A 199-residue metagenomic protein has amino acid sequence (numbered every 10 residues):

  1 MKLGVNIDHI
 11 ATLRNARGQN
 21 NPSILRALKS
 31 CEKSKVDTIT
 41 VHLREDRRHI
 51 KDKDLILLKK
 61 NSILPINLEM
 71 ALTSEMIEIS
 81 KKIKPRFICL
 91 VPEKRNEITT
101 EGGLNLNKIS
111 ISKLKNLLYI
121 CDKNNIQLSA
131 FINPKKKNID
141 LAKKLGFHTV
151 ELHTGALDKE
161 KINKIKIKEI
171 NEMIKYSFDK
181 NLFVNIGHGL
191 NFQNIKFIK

Functional and structural regions predicted by a protein language model:
M1-A16, K94, I98-E101, K115 (+1 more regions): N-terminal small/glycine-rich loop or linker at the start of catalytic domains across soluble metabolic enzymes
M1-P85, L141-L145, E160-K166: Conserved N-terminal beta1-alpha1 strand-loop-helix module at the mouth
L3-I7, I39-V41, I66-L68, I88-L90 (+3 more regions): Hydrophobic faces of well-ordered beta-strands that scaffold small-molecule active sites in alpha/beta enzyme cores
A11, N96, K136, D158 (+1 more regions): Surface-exposed, flexible loop/turn segments at secondary-structure boundaries
S34-D37, N116-L128, M173-V184: A structural motif corresponding to the C-terminal end of an alpha-helix and its immediate exit/capping segment
L43-K82, R86-Y119, N138, L152 (+2 more regions): N-terminal active-site wall of soluble small-molecule enzyme domains
Q127-K180: Histidine/lysine/aspartate-rich catalytic loop segments that bind and position anionic ligands
N171-K199: Glycine/small-residue-rich hydrophobic helix-like segments
